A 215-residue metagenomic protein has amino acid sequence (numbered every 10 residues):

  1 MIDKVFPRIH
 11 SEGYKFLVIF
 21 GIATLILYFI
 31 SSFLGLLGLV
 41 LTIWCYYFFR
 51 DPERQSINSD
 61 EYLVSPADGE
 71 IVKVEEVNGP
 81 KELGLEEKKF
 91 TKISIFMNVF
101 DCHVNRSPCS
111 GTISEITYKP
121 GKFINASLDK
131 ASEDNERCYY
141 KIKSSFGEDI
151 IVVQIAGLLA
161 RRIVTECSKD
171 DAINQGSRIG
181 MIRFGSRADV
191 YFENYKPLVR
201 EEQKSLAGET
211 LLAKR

Functional and structural regions predicted by a protein language model:
M1-R215: Contiguous, well-folded functional domains in the mature portion of proteins
